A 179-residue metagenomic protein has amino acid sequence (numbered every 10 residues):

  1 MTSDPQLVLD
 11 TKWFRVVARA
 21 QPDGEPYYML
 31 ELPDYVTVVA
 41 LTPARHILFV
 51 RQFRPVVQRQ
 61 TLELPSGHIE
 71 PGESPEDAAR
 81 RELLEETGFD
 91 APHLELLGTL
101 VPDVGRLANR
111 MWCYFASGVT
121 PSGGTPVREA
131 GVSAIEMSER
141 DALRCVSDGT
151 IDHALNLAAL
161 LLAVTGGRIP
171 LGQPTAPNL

Functional and structural regions predicted by a protein language model:
S3-V39, P43: Acidic, metal-coordinating catalytic segment for phosphate/diphosphate chemistry, firing primarily on the Nudix
L7-K12, Y28-M29, P55, L100-M111: Acidic pyrophosphate-coordinating catalytic loop
R15-R19, Q60, R110-W112: Short beta-strand micro-motifs in enzyme catalytic cores
E25, D34-T37, T42, H68-A154 (+1 more regions): Unchanged
Y28-L30, R51, L155: Short linear motifs in exposed loops
Y35-S66: A glycine-rich, hydrophobic loop/mini-helix early in the fold
A163-T175: Short helix-capping/linker segments at secondary-structure and domain boundaries
